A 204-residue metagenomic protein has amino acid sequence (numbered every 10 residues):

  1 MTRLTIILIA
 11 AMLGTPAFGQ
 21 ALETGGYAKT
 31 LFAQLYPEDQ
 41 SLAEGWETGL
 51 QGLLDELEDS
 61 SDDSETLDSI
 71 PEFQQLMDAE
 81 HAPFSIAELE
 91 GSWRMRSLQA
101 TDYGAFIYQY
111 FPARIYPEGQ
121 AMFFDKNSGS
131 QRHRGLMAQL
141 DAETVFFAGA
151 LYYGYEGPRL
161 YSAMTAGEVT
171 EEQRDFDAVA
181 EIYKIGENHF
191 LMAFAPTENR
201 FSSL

Functional and structural regions predicted by a protein language model:
T2-I9: Sec-dependent signal peptide recognition, specifically the positively charged N-region followed immediately by
G14-P16: N-terminal signal peptide c-region/cleavage motif recognized by signal peptidases
Q20-E88: Amphipathic/hydrophobic helical signal segments and adjacent flexible N-terminal regions that mediate secretion
Y27-F32, L98-I107, Q120-I185: Contiguous, well-ordered beta-strand patches that form the walls/edges of small beta-barrel/beta-sandwich domains
G49, I70-P71, Q75, S162-L204: Edge beta-strand at a domain terminus
L67-A121: Extracytoplasmic beta-rich ectodomain segments of secreted or membrane-anchored proteins
G91, A113, G135, V145 (+3 more regions): A broad, low-specificity signal marking well-ordered, structured residues that form hydrophobic/aromatic
